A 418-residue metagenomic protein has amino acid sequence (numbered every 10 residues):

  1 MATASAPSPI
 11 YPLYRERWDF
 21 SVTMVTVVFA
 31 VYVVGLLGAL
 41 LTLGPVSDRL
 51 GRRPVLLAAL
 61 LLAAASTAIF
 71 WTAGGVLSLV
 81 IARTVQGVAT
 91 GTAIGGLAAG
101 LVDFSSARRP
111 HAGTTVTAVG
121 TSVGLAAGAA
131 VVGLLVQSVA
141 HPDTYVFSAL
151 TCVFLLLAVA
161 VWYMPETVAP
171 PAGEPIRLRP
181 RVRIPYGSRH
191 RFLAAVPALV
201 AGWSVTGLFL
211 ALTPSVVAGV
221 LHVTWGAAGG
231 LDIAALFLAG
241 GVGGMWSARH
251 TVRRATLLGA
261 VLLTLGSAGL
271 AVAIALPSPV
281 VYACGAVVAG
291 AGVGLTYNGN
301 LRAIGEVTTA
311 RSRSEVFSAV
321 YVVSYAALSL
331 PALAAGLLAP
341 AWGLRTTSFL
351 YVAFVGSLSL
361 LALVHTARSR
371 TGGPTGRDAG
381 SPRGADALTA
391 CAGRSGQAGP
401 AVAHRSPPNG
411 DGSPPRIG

Functional and structural regions predicted by a protein language model:
D19, G51, T72-L77, A273-P277: Helix-breaking motifs and short loop linkers at transmembrane-helix boundaries and internal kinks in secondary membrane
L37-G74: Conserved MFS/SLC helix-loop-helix module at the cytosolic interface between two early adjacent transmembrane helices
L77-Q86, V280-V288: Paired small-residue
T84-G120: Cytoplasmic helix-loop-helix junction between adjacent transmembrane helices in 12-TM secondary transporters
A112, V116-W162: Helix-loop-helix hairpin linking two adjacent transmembrane segments in secondary transporters
Y145-A160, S348-V364: Symmetry-related core transmembrane helices of the 12-TM Major Facilitator Superfamily/SLC fold
A255-N298: C-terminal transmembrane helical hairpin of 12-TM major facilitator-type secondary transporters
A303-L344: A late C-terminal transmembrane helix in Major Facilitator Superfamily
